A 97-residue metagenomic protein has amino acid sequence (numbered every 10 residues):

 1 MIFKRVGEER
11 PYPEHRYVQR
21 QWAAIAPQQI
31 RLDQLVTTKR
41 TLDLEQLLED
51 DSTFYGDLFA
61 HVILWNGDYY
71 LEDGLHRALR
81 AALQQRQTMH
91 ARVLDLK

Functional and structural regions predicted by a protein language model:
M1-W22: N-terminal leader/domain-start detector
R16-Y70, A82: Short alpha-helix boundary/capping and kink motifs at helix termini
D57, M89-H90: A local structural micro-motif
L75-M89: Short active-site loop/helix that positions an aromatic residue
L96-K97: Amphipathic, charge-rich alpha-helical segments that serve as recognition/docking helices
